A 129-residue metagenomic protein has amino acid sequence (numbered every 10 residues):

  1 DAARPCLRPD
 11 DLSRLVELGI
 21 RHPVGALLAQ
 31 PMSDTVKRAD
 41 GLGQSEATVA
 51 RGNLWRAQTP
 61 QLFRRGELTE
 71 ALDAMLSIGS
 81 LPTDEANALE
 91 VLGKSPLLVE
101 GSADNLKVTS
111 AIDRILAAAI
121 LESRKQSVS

Functional and structural regions predicted by a protein language model:
R4-C6, D34-K37, N105-K107, R114-I115: Short, active-site-adjacent cap segments at secondary-structure transitions
C6-L97, S129: Conserved core of the sugar-phosphate nucleotidyltransferase
D84-A86, A103-N105, I112-S129: SAM-dependent methyltransferases
G93, A111-I112: A short, glycine/Asx- and small/polar-enriched loop/turn that sits immediately N-terminal to a beta-strand
